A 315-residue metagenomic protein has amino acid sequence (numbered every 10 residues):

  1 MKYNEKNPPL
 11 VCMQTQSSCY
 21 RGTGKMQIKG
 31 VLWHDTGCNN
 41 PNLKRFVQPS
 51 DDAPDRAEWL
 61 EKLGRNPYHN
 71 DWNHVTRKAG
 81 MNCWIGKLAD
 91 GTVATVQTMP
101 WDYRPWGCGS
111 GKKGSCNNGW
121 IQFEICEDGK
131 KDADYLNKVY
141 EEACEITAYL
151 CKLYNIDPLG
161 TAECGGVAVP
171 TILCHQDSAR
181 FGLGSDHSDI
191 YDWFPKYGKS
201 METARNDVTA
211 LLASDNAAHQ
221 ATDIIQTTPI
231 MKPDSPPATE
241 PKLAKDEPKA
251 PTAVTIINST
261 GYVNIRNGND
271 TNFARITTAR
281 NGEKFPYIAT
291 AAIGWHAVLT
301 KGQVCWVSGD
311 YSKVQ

Functional and structural regions predicted by a protein language model:
M1-E163: Active-site-adjacent loop/helix surface patches within enzyme catalytic domains that shape the substrate-binding cleft
M1-L10, R21-K25, G129-K245: Basic/polar, cationic surfaces and motifs that engage anionic cell-wall and phosphate/carboxylate ligands
G37-N40, A89, D128-K130, D177-G184 (+2 more regions): Acidic glycine-/aspartate-rich tracts in secreted/extracellular proteins
M231-E247, L299-Q315: Boundary regions of SH3-family modules and the immediately adjacent low-complexity/disordered segments in eukaryotic
N269-A274: Short alpha-helix capping/helix-loop boundary micro-motifs
T277-K313: SH3/SH3-like beta-barrel superfamily modules
